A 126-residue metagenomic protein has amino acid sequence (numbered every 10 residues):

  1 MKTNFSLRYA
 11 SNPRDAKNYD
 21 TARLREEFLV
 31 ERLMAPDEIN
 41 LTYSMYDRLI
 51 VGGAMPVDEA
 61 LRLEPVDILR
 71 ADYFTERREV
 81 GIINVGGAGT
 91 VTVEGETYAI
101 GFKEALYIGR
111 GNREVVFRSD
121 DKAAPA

Functional and structural regions predicted by a protein language model:
K2-G53: A short, N-terminal "cap"/entry segment at the start of jelly-roll beta-barrel domains of the cupin/DSBH fold
R32-A35, I50-T75: Conserved short histidine dyad/triad with adjacent acidic residue
I50-G52, N84, R118: Residues in well-ordered beta-strands of folded domains
P56-V57, A88, R113: Short, glycine-/Ser/Thr-/acidic-enriched flexible segments
F74-T90: Short, conserved beta-strand element in jelly-roll/cupin
V93-R110: Short acidic-glycine-tyrosine-enriched beta hairpin
G111-A126: Ligand-binding loop in jelly-roll beta-barrel domains
